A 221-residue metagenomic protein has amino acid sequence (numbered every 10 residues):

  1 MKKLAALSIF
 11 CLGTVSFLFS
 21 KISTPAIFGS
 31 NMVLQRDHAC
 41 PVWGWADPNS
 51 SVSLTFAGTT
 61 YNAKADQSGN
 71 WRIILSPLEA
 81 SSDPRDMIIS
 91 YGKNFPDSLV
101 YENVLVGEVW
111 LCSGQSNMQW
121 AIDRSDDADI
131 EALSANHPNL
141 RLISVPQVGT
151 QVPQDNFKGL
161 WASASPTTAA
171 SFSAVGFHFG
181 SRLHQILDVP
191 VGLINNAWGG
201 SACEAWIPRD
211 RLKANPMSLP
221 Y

Functional and structural regions predicted by a protein language model:
M1-S23: Bacterial Sec-dependent N-terminal signal peptides
K21-Y221: Cell-envelope and extracellular/periplasmic
